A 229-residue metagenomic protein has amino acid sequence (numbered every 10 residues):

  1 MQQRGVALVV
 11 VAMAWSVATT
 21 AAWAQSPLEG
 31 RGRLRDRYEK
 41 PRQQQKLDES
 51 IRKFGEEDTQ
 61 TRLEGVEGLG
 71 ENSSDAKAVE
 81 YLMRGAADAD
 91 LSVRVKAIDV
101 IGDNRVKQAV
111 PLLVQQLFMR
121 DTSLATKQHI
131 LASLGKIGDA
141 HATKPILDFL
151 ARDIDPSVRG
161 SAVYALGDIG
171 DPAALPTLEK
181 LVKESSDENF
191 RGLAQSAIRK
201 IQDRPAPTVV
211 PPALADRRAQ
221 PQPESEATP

Functional and structural regions predicted by a protein language model:
M1-V9: Bacterial N-terminal signal peptides that target proteins for export
V9-A18: Bacterial N-terminal signal peptides
A22-G68: N-terminal leader/linker segments that initiate helical-solenoid repeat arrays
K40-K53, S74-A87, V106-F118, D139-A151 (+2 more regions): Amphipathic alpha-helical scaffolding segments comprising HEAT/armadillo-like alpha-solenoid repeats
Q44, T59-Q60, A76, L91-S92 (+6 more regions): Alpha-helix N-cap/helix-start positions at coil->helix boundaries
G68, V100, S133, F149 (+5 more regions): Core register positions within helices of long alpha-helical scaffolds
K180, E184, E188-P229: Terminal, low-structured helical/coil segments at or just beyond the last alpha-helical repeat
